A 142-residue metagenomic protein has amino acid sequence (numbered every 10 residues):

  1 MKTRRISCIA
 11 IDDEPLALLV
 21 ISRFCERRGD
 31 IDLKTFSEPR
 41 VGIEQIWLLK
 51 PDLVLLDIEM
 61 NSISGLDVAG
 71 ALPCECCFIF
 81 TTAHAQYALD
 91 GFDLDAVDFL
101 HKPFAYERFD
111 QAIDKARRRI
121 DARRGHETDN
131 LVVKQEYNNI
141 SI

Functional and structural regions predicted by a protein language model:
M1-I6, H126-E127: Extreme N-terminus of proteins, especially the signal/transit-peptide cleavage junction and the first residues
R4-L16, I21-C25, V54: Conserved acidic segment of CheY-like receiver
I6, I31, C76: Switch/coupling loops of ABC transporter nucleotide-binding domains
I9, K34, I79: Conserved beta-strand positions in the Rossmann-like core of class I SAM-dependent methyltransferases
D12, K34-R40: Short beta-to-alpha connector loops in regulatory alpha/beta signaling domains
R27, P39-R124: CheY-like receiver
R28-K34: A generic structural motif
R118-I142: Conserved binding/recognition cores within well-folded domains
